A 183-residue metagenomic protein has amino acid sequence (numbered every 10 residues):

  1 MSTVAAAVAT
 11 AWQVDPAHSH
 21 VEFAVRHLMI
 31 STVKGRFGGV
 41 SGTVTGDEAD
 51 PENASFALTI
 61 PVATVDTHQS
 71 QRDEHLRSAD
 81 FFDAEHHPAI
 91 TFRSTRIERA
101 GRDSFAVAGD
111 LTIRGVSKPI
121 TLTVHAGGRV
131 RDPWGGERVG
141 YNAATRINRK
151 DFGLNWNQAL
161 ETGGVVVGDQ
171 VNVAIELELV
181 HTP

Functional and structural regions predicted by a protein language model:
M1-P183: Low-complexity, acidic/polar, glycine-enriched regions of mature
